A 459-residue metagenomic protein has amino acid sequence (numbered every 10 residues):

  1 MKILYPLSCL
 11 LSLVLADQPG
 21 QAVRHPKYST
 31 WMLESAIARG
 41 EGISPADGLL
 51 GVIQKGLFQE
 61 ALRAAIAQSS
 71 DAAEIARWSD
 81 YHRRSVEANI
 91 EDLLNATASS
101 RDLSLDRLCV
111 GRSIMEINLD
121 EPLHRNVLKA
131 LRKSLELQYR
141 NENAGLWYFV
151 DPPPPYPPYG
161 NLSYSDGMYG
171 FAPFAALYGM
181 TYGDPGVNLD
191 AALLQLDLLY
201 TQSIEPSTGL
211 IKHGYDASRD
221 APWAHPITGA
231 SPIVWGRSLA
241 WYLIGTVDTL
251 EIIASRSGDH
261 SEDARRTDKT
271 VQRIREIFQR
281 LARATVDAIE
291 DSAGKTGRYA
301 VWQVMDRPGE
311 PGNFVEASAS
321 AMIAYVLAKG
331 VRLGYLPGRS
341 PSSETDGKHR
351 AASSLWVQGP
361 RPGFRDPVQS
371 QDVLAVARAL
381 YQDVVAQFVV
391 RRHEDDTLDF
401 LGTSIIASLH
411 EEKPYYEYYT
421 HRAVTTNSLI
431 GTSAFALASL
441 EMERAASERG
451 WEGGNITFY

Functional and structural regions predicted by a protein language model:
M1-Q18: Fungal secretory targeting signals
K2-Y5, S44, P155, Q202 (+1 more regions): Residue-level signal for the start and early helices of compact helical domains
L7, L15, G51-I53, Y178-Y182: Long, acidic, intrinsically disordered low-complexity segments
P19-G56, E60-S134, Q138-F149, Y159-S163 (+2 more regions): CBM-like carbohydrate-recognition segments
W147-N161, A172, G179: Short acidic, glycine/Ser/Thr-rich loop/turn "cap" segments at secondary-structure junctions
S165-M168, A172-D306, E310-A324, R339-Y416 (+1 more regions): Extended ligand-binding clefts on enzyme/binding-domain cores
